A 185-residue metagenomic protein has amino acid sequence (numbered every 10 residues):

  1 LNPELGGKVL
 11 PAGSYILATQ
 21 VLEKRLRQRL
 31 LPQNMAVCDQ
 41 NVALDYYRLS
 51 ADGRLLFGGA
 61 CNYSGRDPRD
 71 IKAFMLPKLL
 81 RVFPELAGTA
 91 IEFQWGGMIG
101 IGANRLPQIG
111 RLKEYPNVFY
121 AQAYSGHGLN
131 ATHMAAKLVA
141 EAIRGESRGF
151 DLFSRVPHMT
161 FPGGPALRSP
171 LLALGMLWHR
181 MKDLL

Functional and structural regions predicted by a protein language model:
L1-K24, Q28-P116: Active-site substrate-recognition segment that forms the wall of the catalytic cavity or substrate channel
E114-Y120, Y124-L185: C-terminal lid/capping helical subdomain adjacent to the catalytic/cofactor pocket in oxidative enzymes
